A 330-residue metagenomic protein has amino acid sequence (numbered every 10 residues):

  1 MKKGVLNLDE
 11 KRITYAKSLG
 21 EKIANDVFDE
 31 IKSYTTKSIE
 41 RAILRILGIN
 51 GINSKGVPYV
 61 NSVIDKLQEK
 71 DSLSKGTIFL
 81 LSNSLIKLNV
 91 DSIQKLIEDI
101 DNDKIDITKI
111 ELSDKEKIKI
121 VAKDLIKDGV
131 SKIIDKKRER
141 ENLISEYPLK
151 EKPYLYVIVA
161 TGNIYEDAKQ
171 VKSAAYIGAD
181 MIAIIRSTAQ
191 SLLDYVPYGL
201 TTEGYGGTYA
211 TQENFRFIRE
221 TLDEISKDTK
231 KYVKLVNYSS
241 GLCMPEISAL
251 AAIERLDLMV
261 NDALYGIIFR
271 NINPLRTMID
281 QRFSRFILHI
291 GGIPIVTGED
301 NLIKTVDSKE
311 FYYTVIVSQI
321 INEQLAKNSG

Functional and structural regions predicted by a protein language model:
M1-Y165, S173-G178, A189-R216, S239-M259 (+2 more regions): Long, compositionally biased, glycine/small-hydrophobic-enriched stretches that function as flexible linkers, tethers
Y154, Y232-K234: Proline-centered loop/turn at the N-terminus of a beta-strand
S173, T221-E224, L250, I321-Q324: A generic secondary-structure signal
M181-R186, K234-Y238, N261, G330: Short beta-strand segments at enzyme active-site cores
T208-T221, I225-K231: Extended charged low-complexity segments that act as oligomerization/scaffolding linkers
Q324-G330: Structured mid-domain segments that build the active-site/substrate or prosthetic-cofactor binding neighborhood
